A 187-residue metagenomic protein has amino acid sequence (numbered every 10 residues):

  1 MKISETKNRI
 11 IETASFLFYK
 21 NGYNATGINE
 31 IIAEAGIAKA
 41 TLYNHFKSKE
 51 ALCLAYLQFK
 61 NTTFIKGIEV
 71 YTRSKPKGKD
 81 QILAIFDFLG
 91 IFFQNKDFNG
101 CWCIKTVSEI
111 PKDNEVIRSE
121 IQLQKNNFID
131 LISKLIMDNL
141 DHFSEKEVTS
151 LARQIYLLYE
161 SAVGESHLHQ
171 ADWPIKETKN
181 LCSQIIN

Functional and structural regions predicted by a protein language model:
M1-N21, A25-I37, A51: Basic, helix-initiating cap at the start of DNA-binding domains
G36-F46: Short hydrophobic/aromatic patch on the recognition helix
E50-L52, T106: A secondary-structure capping/hinge motif
A55, E69-N95, L151-I155: Hydrophobic alpha-helical connector segments
Q58-I65: Short, basic, alpha-helical segments at the C-terminal edge of helix-turn-helix-like DNA-binding modules
D80, N114-N139: Amphipathic alpha-helical packing segments from all-alpha helical-bundle domains
N95-E115: Amphipathic alpha-helical segments used for helix-helix packing
I117-Q124, N139-Q184: Hydrophobic/aromatic-rich alpha-helical bundle segments in the mid-to-C-terminal region
